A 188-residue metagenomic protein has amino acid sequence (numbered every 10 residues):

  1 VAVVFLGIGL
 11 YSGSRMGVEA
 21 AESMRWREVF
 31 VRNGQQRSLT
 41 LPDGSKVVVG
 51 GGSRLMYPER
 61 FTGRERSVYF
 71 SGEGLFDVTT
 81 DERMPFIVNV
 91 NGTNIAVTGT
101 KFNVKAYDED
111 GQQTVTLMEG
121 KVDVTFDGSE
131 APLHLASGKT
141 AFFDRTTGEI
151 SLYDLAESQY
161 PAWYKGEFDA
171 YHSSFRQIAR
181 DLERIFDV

Functional and structural regions predicted by a protein language model:
V1-V188: A residue-level detector for the "anchor" residue at the start of short, highly conserved motifs
